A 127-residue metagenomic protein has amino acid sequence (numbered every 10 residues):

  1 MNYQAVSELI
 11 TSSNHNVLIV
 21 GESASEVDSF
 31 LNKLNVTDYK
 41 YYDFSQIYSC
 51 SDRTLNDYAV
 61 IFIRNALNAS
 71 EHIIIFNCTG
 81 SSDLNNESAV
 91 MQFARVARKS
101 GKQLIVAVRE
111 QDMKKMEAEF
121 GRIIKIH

Functional and structural regions predicted by a protein language model:
M1-V36: Glycine-rich P-loop/Walker A and Walker A-like loops and their local beta1-loop-alpha1 context in P-loop NTPases
N14-L18, H72, Q103-I105: Residue-level preference for the first positions of well-ordered beta-strands
L18, V36-Y41, I123-K125: Conserved beta-strand scaffold positions in the cores of enzyme catalytic domains, especially in NTP/NDP-utilizing
S23-E26, Q46-S51, C78-N85, Q111-M113: Short acidic, S/G/P-rich loop/turn micro-motifs used as interaction or catalytic elements
F44-A66: Short glycine-rich substrate-engagement loop in P-loop NTPases that contacts/grips substrate
I63-N86: Conserved P-loop NTPase "ATPase switch" module shared by AAA+ and STAND
T79-H127: Replace "adjacent to P-loop NTPase cores in ATP/GTP-dependent enzymes" with "adjacent to NTP-binding cores
